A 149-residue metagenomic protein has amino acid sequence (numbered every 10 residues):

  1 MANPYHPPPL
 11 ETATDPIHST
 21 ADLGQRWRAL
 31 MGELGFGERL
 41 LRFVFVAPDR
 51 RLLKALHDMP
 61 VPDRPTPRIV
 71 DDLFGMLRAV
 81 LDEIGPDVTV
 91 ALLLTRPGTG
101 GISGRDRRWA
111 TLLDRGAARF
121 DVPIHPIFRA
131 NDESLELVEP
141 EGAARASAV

Functional and structural regions predicted by a protein language model:
M1-V149: Polybasic/polar functional segments that serve as interface/processing modules
